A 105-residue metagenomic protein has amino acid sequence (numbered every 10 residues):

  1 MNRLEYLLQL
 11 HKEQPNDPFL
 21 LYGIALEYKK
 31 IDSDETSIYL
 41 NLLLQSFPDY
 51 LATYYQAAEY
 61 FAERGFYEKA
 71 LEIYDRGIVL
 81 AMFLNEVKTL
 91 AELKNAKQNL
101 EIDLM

Functional and structural regions predicted by a protein language model:
Q9-K12, N41-Q45, V79: Conserved structural position within tetratricopeptide repeats
G23-I24, A57, G77, K97: Structural register within alpha-helical repeat arrays
E27-Y28, F61, A81, E101: Residue at a conserved register position within TPR or TPR-like alpha-solenoid repeats
K30-I31, R64, L84, L104: Structural motif corresponding to the intra-repeat A-B loop/turn of tetratricopeptide repeats
K69-E72, A96-M105: Alpha-helical linker/edge segments of TPR/alpha-solenoid repeat scaffolds and analogous pre-/post-domain helices
